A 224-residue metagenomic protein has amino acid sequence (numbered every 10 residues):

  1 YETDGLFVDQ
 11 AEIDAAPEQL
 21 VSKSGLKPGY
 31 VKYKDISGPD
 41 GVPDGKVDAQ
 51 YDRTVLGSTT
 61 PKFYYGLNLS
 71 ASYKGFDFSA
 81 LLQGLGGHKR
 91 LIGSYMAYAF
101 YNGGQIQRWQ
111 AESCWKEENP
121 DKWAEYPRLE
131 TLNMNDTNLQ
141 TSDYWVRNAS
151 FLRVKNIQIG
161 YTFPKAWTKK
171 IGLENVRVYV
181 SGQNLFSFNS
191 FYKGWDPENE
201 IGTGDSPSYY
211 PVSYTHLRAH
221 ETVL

Functional and structural regions predicted by a protein language model:
Y1-Q10, A15, L20-S22, P28 (+2 more regions): Extracytoplasmic gating/loop element in the C-terminal half of outer-membrane beta-barrel translocons and assembly
E2, N68-S70, Q158-T162, S181 (+1 more regions): Outer-membrane beta-barrel architecture
K46-V55, T60, T137-W145, E200-D205: Extracytoplasmic loops and strand-loop junctions of Gram-negative outer membrane beta-barrel proteins
P61-Y65, S150-K155, S213: Residues that define the transmembrane beta-barrel architecture of outer-membrane proteins
G75-F78, A166-W167: Repeated loop/turn-to-beta-strand initiation elements of outer-membrane beta-barrel proteins
A80, V178-V180: Membrane-embedded beta-strand positions of outer-membrane beta-barrel proteins
Y95-G104, F191-T203: Flexible, surface-exposed loop regions and adjacent strand-edge segments of Gram-negative outer-membrane beta-barrel
T215-T222: Conserved small/polar residues in nucleotide/adenosyl-binding loops
